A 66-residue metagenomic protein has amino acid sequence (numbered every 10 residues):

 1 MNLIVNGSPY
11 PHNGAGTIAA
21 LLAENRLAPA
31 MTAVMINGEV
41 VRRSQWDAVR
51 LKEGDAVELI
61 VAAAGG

Functional and structural regions predicted by a protein language model:
M1-G65: Ubiquitin-like/PB1-type beta-grasp interaction modules and other compact soluble beta-rich domains
